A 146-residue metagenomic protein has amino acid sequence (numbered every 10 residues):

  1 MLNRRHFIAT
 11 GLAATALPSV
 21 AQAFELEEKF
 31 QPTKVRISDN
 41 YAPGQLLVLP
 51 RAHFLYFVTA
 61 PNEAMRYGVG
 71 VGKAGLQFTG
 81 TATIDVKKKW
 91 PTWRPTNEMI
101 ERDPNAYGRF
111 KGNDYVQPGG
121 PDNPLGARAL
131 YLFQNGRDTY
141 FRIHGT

Functional and structural regions predicted by a protein language model:
M1-A14: N-terminal secretory signal peptides and thylakoid transit peptides that target proteins across membranes
P18: Preference for the N-terminal adenyl/adenosyl cofactor-binding alpha/beta module
A21-A23: Boundary at the C-terminal end of the N-terminal hydrophobic targeting segment
L26-F141: Gly/Pro-biased beta-strand-loop elements
